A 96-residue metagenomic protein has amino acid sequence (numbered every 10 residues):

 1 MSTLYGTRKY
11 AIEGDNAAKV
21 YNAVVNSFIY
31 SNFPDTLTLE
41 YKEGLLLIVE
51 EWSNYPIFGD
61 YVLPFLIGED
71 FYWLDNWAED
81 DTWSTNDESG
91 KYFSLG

Functional and structural regions predicted by a protein language model:
M1-N32: Short, extreme N-terminal segment that most often corresponds to the first beta-strand
V24-G96: Charged interaction segments
